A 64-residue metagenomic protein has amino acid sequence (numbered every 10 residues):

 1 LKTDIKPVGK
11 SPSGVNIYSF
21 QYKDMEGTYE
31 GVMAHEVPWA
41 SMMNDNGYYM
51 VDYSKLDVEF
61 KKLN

Functional and structural regions predicted by a protein language model:
L1-N64: C-terminal intramolecular chaperone/autoprocessing and neck/assembly modules of extracellular spikes and adhesins
